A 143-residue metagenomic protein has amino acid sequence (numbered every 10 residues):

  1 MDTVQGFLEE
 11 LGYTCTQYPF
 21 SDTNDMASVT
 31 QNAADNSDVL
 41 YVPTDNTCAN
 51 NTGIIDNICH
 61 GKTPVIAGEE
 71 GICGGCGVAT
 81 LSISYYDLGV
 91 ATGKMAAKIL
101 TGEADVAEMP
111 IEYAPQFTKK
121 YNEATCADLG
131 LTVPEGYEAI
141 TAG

Functional and structural regions predicted by a protein language model:
Q5-T23: Short beta-strand elements in bilobed, periplasmic/extracellular small-molecule ligand-binding domains
P19-A33: Structural motif
D22-D25, D45-A49, G71-G74: Solvent-exposed loop/turn segments at secondary-structure junctions within structured extracellular/periplasmic domains
M26-V29, C73-S82: Glycine-rich, charge-decorated loop segments at or immediately adjacent to ligand/cofactor-binding or catalytic sites
S37-A49, I66-G68: Periplasmic-binding protein-like
N51, I55-G77: Venus flytrap/periplasmic-binding-protein-like
I83-A104: Hydrophobic alpha-helical segments within soluble ligand-binding/sensing domains
K98-G143: Hinge/cleft segment of the Venus flytrap/periplasmic-binding protein
